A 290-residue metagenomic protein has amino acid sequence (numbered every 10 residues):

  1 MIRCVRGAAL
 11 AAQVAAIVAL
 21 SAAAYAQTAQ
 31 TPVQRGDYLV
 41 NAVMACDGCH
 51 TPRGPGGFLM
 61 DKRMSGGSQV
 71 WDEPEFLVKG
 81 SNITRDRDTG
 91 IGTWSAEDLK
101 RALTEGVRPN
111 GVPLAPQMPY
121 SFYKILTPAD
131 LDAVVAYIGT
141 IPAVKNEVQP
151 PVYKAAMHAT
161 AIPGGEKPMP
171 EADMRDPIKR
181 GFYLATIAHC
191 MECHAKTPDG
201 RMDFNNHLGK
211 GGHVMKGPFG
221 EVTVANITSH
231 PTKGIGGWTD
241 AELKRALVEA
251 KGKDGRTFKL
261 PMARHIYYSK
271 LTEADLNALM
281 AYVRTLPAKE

Functional and structural regions predicted by a protein language model:
M1-G7: N-terminal secretory signal peptides that target proteins for export/translocation
A9-A22: Bacterial N-terminal signal peptides
A24-N41, G56-G57, H158-T186, D199-G200 (+1 more regions): Electrostatic cytochrome c docking/interface patches
T31-D47, D61, P128, I178-M191 (+5 more regions): Sequence context surrounding c-type heme c attachment/ligation sites in exported
G36, V43-R53, L99, V134 (+5 more regions): The canonical Cys-X-X-Cys-His
R53-A96, A115-T127, Y153-I162, T197-K244 (+1 more regions): Gly/Gly-Pro-rich "capping" loops immediately C-terminal to redox-active cysteine motifs in periplasmic/lumenal
S95-P109, F122-E147, T239-G255, R264-E290: C-terminal capping alpha-helices of c-type cytochrome domains
E147-K154, M169-P170: Extracellular/periplasm-exposed beta-strand and loop segments of Gram-negative cell-envelope proteins, dominated by
